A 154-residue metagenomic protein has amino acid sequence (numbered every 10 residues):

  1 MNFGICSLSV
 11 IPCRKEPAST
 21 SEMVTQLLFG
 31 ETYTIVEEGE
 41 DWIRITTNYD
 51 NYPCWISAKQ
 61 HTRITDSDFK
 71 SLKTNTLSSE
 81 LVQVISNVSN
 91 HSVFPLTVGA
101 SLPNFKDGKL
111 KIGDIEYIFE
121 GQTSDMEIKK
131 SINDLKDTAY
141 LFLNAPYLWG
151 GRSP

Functional and structural regions predicted by a protein language model:
M1-N2, L8, A18, T25 (+3 more regions): Boundary regions of SH3-family modules and the immediately adjacent low-complexity/disordered segments in eukaryotic
G150-P154: A glycine-rich, coil/turn loop motif that links secondary-structure elements
